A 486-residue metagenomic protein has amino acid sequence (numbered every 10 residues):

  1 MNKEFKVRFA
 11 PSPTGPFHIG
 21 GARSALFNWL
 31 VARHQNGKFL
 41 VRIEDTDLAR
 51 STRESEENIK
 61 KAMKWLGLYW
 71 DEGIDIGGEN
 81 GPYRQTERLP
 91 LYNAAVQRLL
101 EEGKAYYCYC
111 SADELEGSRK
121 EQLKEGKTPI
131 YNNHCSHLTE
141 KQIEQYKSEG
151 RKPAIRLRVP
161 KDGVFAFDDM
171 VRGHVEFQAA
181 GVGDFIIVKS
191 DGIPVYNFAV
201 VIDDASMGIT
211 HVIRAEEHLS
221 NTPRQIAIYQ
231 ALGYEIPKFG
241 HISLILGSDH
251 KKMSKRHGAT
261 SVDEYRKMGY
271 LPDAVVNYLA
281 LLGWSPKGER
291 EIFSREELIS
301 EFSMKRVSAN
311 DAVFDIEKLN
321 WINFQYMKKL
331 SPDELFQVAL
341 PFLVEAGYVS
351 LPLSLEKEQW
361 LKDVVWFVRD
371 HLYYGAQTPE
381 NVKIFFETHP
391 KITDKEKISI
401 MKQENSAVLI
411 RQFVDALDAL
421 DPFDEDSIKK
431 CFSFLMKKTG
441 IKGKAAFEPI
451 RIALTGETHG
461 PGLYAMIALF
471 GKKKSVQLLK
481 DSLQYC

Functional and structural regions predicted by a protein language model:
N2-K124, N221-Y234: N-terminal Rossmann-like or analogous alpha/beta NTP/dinucleotide-binding catalytic cores that position adenine
V7-P13, V41-D45, M207-V212, T260 (+2 more regions): Glycine- and acidic
H18, N28, I59, L99 (+9 more regions): Residue-level signal for inorganic ion chemistry
L48, L232-K238, I242-I392, T455-C486: Catalytic adenosine-cofactor/nucleotide-binding cores of aminoacyl-tRNA synthetases and other
E56, V276, P332-L340, S406-I410 (+1 more regions): An amphipathic alpha-helix signature
R98, Y106-Y107, S111-H241, L246-M253 (+3 more regions): Active-site cores that bind ATP or allylic diphosphates and position pyrophosphate for catalysis
K397-S427, C431-F432: Long, amphipathic alpha-helical coiled-coil segments characteristic of histidine-phosphotransfer scaffolds
D424-F470: Helix-rich, typically C-terminal accessory recognition domains appended to large enzymatic cores
